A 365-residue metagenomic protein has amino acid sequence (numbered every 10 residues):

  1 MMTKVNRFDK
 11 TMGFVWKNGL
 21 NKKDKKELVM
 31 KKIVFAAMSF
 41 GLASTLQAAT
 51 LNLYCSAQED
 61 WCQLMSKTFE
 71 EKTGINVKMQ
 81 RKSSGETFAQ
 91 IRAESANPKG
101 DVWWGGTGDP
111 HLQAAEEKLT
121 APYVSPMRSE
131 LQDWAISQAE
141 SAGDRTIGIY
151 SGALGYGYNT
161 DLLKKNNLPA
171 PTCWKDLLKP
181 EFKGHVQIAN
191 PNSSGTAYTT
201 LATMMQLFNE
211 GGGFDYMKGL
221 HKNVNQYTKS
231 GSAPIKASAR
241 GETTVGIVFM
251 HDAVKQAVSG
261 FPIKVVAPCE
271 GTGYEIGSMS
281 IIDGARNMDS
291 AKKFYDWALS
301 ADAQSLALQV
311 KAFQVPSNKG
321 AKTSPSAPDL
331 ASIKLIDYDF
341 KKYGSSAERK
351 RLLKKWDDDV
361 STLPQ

Functional and structural regions predicted by a protein language model:
V29-Q47: Gram-negative bacterial Sec-dependent N-terminal signal peptides
A48-Q113: Early extracytoplasmic/lumenal segment of secretory-pathway proteins
S56, D60-Q63, K99-E242: Extracytoplasmic ligand-binding site segments that recognize negatively charged/polar headgroups
D109-Q113, A239, T244-P262: A ligand-binding cleft/hinge motif common to bilobed small-molecule-binding domains
G157-L162, A202, E275-N287, L306-Q309: A bilobed periplasmic-binding-protein/Venus flytrap-type ligand-binding module shared by bacterial periplasmic
Y216-H221, Y227-T228, S259-D283, K319: Periplasmic-binding protein-like
I282-F340: Mature extracytoplasmic/periplasmic domains
Y338-Q365: Conserved C-terminal helix/tail region of periplasmic/extracytoplasmic solute-binding proteins
